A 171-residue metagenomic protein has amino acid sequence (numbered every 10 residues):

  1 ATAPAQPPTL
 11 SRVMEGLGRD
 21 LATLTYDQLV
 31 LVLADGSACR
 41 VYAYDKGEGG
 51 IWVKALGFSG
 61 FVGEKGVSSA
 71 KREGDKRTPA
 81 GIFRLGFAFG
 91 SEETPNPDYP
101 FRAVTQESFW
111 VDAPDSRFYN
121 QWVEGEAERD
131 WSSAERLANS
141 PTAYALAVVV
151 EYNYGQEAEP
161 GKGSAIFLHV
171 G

Functional and structural regions predicted by a protein language model:
Q6-G171: Cell wall/extracellular polymer interaction/catalysis modules
